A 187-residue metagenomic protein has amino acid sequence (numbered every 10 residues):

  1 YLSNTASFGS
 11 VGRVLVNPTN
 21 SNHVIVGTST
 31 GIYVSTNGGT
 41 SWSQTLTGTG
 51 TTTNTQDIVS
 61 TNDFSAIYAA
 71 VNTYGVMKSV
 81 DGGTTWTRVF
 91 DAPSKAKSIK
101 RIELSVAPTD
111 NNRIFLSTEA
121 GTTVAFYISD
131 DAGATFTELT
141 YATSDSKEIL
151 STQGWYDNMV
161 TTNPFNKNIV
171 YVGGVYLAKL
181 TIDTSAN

Functional and structural regions predicted by a protein language model:
Y1-N187: Extracellular glycan-interacting surfaces
